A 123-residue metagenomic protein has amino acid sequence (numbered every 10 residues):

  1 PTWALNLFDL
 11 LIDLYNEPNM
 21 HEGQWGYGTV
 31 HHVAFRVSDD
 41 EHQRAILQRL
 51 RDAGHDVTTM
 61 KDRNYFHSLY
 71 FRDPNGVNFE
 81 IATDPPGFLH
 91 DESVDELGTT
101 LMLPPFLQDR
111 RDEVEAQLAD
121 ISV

Functional and structural regions predicted by a protein language model:
T2-D56, R72-V123: Glyoxalase I/VOC metalloenzyme domain signal
T58-D62: Conserved S-adenosyl-L-methionine
R63-H67: Short acidic/glycine-enriched loop/turn segments that link adjacent beta-strands
